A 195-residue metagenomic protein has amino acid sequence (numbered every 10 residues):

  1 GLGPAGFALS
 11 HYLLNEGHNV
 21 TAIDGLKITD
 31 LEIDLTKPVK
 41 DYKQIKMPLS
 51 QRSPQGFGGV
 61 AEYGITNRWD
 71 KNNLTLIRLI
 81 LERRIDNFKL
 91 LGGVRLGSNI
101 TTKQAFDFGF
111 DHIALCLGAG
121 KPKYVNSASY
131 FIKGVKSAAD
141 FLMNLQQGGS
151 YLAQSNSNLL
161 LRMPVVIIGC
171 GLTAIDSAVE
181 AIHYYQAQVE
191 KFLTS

Functional and structural regions predicted by a protein language model:
G1-L96, K103, V179-S195: Beta1-alpha1 glycine-rich phosphate/pyrophosphate-binding loop at the start of Rossmann-like nucleotide-binding domains
S98, L117, K121-T194: Glycine-rich dinucleotide-binding loop and its adjacent helix/turn
F110-D111: Local beta-strand N-terminus motif with an aromatic residue
